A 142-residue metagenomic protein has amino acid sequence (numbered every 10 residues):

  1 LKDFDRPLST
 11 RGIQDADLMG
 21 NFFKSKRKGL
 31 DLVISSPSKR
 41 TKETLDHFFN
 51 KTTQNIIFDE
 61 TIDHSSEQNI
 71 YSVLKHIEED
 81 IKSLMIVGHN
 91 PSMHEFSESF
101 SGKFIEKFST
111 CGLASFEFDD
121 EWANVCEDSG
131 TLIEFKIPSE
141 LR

Functional and structural regions predicted by a protein language model:
L1-S65, K103-F108: Active-site-proximal alpha-helix that buttresses catalytic centers in soluble enzyme cores
F4, Q54, K82, T110-G112 (+1 more regions): A generic structural signal for short beta-strands and their flanking turns/coil linkers
K39, I62, N90-P91, D119-D120 (+1 more regions): Short, flexible active-site-adjacent loop segments at beta-strand->alpha-helix junctions, enriched in small/polar
D63-L74: Short alpha-helix plus adjacent loop in nuclease-associated cores
K75-G88, D128-P138: A polyampholytic, Gly/Pro-enriched intrinsically disordered region
I77-D80, M85, N90-G112: Non-DNA-binding regulatory cores of transcription-related proteins, predominantly C-terminal effector-binding
K103-F135: Domain-level recognition of soluble alpha/beta enzyme cores, biased toward histidine phosphatases/phosphomutases
